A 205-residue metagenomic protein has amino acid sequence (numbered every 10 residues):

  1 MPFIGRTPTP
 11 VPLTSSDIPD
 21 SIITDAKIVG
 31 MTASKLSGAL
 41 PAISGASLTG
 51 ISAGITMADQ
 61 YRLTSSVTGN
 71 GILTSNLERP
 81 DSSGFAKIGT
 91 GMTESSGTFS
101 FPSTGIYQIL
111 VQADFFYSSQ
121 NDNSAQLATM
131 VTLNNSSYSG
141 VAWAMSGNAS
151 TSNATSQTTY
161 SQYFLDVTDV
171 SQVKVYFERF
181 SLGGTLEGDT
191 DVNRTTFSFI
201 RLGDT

Functional and structural regions predicted by a protein language model:
M1-R79, R201-T205: Glycine-rich, low-complexity segments
P8-T9, L36, S66, T90 (+2 more regions): Short linear sequence elements within intrinsically disordered, low-complexity coil regions
P12, G84-F85: A short, flexible low-complexity segment enriched in Lys/Arg and Gly/Pro that occurs in N-terminal basic tails
T68-G71, N76, S83, G89-G91 (+1 more regions): Low-complexity Ser/Thr/Gly/Asn-rich repetitive segments
R79-G84, V111: Short, Φ-rich (hydrophobic/aromatic) sequence segments
K87-G97, P102, Q108-T196, I200-T205: Terminal beta-strand-rich extracellular "head" domains that mediate receptor/glycan or other ligand binding
